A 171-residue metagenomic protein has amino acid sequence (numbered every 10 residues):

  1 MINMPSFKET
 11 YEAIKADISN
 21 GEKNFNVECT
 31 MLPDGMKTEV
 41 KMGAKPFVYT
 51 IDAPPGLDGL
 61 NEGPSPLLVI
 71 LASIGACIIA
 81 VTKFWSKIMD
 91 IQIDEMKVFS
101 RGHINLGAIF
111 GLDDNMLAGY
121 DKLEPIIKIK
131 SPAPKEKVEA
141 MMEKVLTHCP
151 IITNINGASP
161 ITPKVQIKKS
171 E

Functional and structural regions predicted by a protein language model:
M1-V69, F84-E171: Extended beta-strand/beta-hairpin segments
L71, G75-C77: Compact, glycine-rich, soluble single-domain proteins
